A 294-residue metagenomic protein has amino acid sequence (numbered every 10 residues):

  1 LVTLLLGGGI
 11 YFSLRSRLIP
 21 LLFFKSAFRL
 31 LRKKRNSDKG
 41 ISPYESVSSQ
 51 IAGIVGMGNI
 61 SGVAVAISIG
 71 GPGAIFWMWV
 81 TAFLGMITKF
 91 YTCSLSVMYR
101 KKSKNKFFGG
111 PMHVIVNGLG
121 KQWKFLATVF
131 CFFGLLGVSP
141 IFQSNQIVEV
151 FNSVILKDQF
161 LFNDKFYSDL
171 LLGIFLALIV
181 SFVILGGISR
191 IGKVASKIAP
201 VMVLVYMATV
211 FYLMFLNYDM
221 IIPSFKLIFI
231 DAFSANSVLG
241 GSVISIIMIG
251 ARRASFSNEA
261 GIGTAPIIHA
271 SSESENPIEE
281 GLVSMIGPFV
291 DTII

Functional and structural regions predicted by a protein language model:
L1-M57, I67-A74, G85: N-terminal alpha-helical transmembrane segments of multi-pass membrane transport and channel/translocase proteins
V2-G7, S42-Q50, K121-L135, L172-F175 (+3 more regions): Select transmembrane alpha-helical segments in multipass membrane proteins
L4-F28, V148-F151, S168-L216, I221 (+1 more regions): Membrane-interface loop-to-helix entry segments
F12-S13, I51-A52, T81-N105, P111-M112 (+2 more regions): Helix-loop-helix module between adjacent transmembrane segments
D38-I69, L95-M98, K104-M112, V116 (+2 more regions): Alpha-helical membrane segments and immediately flanking helix-loop junctions that form or couple to the substrate/ion
V63-A64, G70-L84, Y91-T92: Membrane helical hairpin/interfacial module
T92, V290-I294: Short alpha-helical transmembrane segments in multi-pass integral membrane proteins
G186, K193-S196, V201-A265, A270 (+2 more regions): Membrane-embedded translocation segments of transport machinery
